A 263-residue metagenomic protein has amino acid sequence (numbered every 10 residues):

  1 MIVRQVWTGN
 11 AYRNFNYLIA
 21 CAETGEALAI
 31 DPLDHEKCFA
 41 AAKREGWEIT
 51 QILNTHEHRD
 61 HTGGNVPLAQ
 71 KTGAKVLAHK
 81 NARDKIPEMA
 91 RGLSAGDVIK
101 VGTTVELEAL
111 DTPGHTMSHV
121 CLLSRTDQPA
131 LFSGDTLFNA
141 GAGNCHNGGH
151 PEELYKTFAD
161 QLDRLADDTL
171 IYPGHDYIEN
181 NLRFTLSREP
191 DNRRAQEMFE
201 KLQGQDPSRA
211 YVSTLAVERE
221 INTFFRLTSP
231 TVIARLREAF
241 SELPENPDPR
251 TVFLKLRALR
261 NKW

Functional and structural regions predicted by a protein language model:
M1-A29, L33-E45, L256-W263: Zn-dependent metallo-beta-lactamase
Y12, A27, D34-D111, Q128-A130 (+2 more regions): Active-site HxH/HxHxD metal-binding segment of metal-dependent hydrolases
L18, V98-T126, Q161-R164: Core dinuclear metal-dependent hydrolase active-site scaffold
I19, D31, L68, D135 (+2 more regions): Residue-level signal for inorganic ion chemistry
P32-L33, E57, N81-A82, H115-T116 (+3 more regions): Active-site metal-binding loops of divalent metal-dependent hydrolases
C121-F184: A contiguous binding-surface segment within folded domains or other stable secondary-structure elements
K156-L170, Y177-W263: Accessory terminal helices/loops
